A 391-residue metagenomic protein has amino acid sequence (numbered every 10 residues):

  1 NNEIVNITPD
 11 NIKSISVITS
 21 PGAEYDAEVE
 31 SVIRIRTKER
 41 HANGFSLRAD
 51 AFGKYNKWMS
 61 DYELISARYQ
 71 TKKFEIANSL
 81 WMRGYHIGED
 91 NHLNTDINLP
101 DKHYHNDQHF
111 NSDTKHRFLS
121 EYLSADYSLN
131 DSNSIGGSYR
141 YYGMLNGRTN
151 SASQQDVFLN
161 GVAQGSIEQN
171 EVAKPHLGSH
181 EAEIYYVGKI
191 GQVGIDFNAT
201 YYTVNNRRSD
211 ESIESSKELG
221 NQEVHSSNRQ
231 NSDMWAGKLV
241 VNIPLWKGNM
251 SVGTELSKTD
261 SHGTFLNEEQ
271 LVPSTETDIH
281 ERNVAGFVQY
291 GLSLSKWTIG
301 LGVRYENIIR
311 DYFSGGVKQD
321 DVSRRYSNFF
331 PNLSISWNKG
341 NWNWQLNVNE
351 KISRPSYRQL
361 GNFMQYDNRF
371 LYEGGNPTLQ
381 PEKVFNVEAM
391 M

Functional and structural regions predicted by a protein language model:
N1-P21: Short acidic/polar hinge/loop motifs at secondary-structure boundaries that mediate gating or recognition
N2-E3, S16-V17, A27-D50, E63: N-terminal periplasmic accessory domains that precede and gate Gram-negative outer-membrane beta-barrel machines
N6-I7, Y55-K57, R68, S112-K115 (+6 more regions): Replace "Gram-negative outer membrane beta-barrel proteins" with "bacterial and organellar outer membrane beta-barrel
V17-I18, S46-D50, K102-H109, V162-N170 (+6 more regions): Extracytoplasmic loops and strand-loop junctions of Gram-negative outer membrane beta-barrel proteins
E28, Y62, E89-K102, R148-A163 (+5 more regions): Outer-membrane beta-barrel translocator domains and adjoining extracellular loop/strand segments of Gram-negative
W58-H86, K102-T149, G178-H180, G188: Transmembrane beta-barrel wall of Gram-negative outer-membrane proteins
S120-N146, N170-G315, N338, W342-N343: Face-selective signature of the C-terminal outer-membrane beta-barrel domain
N205, H262, I309-Y312, S323 (+1 more regions): Surface-exposed extracellular loop regions of Gram-negative outer-membrane beta-barrel proteins, predominantly
